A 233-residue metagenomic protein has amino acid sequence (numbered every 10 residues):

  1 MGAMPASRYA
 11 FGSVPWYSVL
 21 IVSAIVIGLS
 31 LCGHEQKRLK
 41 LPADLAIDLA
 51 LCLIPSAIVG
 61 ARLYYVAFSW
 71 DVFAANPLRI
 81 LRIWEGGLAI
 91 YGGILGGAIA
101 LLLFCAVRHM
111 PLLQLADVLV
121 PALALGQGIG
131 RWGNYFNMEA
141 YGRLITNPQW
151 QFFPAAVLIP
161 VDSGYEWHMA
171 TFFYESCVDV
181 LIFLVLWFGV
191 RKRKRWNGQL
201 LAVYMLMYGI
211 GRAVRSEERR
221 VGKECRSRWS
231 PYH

Functional and structural regions predicted by a protein language model:
M1-R226: A feature for loop-to-transmembrane-helix boundaries and adjacent hydrophobic helices in multi-pass integral membrane
Y232-H233: Intrinsic-disorder-associated, low-complexity terminal segments enriched in Asp/Asn/His/Tyr and depleted of Lys/Arg
